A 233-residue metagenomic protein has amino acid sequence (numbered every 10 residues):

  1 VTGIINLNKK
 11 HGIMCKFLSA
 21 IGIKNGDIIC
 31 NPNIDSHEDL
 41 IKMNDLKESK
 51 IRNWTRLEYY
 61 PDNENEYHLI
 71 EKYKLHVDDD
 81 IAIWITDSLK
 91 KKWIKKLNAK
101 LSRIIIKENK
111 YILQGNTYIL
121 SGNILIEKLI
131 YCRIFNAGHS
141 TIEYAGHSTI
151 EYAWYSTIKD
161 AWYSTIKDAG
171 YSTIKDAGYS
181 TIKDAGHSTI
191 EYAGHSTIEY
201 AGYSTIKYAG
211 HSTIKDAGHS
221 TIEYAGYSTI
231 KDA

Functional and structural regions predicted by a protein language model:
V1-A233: Short, glycine-biased loop/turn motifs at secondary-structure junctions and in low-complexity Ser/Thr/Pro-rich termini
